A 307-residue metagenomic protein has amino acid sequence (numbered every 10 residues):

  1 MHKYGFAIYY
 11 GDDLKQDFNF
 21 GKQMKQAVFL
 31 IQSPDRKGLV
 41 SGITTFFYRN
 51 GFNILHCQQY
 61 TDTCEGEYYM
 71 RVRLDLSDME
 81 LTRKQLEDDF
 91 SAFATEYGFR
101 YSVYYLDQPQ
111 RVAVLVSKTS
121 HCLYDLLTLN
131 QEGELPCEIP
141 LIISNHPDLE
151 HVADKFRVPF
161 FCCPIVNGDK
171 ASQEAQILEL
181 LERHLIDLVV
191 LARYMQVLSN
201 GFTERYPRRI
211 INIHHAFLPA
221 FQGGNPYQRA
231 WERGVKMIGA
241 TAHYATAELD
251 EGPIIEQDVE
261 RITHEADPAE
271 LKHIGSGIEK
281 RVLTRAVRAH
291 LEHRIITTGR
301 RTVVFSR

Functional and structural regions predicted by a protein language model:
M1-Q23: N-terminal amphipathic/basic-hydrophobic helices that include classical n-h-c signal peptides and signal-anchor
F20-Q110: A conserved regulatory-domain signal marking ACT and ACT-like small-molecule sensing domains and adjacent regulatory
P109-A113, R209: Residues that mark the start of a beta-strand
V112-H121: Short, glycine-rich nucleotide/cofactor-binding loops
H121-E132: Histidine-anchored nucleotide/phosphate-binding helix
C137-D148: Short internal beta-strands
H146, D169-A175, H184-R307: Donor/substrate-binding cores of folate-linked one-carbon enzymes
D154, V158-H184: Adenosine-nucleotide cofactor-binding segment
